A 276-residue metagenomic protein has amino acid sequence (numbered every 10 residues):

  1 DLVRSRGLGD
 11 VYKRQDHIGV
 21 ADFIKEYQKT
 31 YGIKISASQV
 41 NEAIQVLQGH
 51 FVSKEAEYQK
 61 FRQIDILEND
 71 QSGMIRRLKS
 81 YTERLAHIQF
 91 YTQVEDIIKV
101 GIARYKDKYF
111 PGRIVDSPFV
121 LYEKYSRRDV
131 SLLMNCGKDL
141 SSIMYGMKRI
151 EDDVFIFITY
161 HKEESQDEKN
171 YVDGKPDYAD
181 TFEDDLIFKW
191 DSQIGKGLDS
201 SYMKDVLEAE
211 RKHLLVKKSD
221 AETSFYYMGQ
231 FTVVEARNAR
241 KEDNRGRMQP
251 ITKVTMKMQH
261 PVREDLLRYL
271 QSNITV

Functional and structural regions predicted by a protein language model:
D1-L8, Y12: Single conserved hydrophobic/aromatic residue that forms the stacking wall/gate of nucleotide- or nucleobase-binding
L2-R4, K169, W190, S224: Short, flexible coil/turn micro-motifs enriched in small/turn-prone residues
K13-K218, Q230, I274-T275: Intrinsically disordered, low-complexity, repeat-rich regions that form long N- or C-terminal tails or large
S219-V276: Compact mixed alphabeta submodule
